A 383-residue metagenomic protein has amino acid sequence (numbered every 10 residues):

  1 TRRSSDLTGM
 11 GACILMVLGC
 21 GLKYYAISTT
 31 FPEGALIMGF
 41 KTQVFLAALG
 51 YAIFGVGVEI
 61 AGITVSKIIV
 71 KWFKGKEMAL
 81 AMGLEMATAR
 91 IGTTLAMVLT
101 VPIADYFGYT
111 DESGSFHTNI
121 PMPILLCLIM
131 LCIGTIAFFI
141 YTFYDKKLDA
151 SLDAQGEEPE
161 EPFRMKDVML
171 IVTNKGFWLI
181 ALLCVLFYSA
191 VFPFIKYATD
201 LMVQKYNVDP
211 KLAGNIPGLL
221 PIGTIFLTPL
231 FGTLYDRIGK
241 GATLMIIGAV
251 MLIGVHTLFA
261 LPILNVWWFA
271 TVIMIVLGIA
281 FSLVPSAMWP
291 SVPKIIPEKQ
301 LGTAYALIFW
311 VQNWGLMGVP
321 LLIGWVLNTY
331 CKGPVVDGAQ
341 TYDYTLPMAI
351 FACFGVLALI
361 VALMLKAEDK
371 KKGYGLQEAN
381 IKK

Functional and structural regions predicted by a protein language model:
T1-S5, L227-K240, L327: Helix-to-loop junctions at the C-terminal end of transmembrane segments in multipass secondary transporters
I14-G39, V250-L264: C-terminal ends and interior cores of transmembrane alpha-helices in multi-pass membrane transporters/permeases
V44, G50-T88: Cytoplasmic helix-loop-helix junction between adjacent transmembrane helices in 12-TM secondary transporters
A79-D105, F309-P320: Glycine-rich segments within core transmembrane alpha-helices of 12-TM secondary carriers
P121-I140, T345-M364: Symmetry-related core transmembrane helices of the 12-TM Major Facilitator Superfamily/SLC fold
I140-K166, K371-I381: Flexible cytoplasmic inter-helical loops of multi-pass small-molecule transporters
N174-T228, P285, V319-P320: Extracytoplasmic gate region of multi-pass secondary transporters
G241-M288: C-terminal transmembrane helical hairpin of 12-TM major facilitator-type secondary transporters
